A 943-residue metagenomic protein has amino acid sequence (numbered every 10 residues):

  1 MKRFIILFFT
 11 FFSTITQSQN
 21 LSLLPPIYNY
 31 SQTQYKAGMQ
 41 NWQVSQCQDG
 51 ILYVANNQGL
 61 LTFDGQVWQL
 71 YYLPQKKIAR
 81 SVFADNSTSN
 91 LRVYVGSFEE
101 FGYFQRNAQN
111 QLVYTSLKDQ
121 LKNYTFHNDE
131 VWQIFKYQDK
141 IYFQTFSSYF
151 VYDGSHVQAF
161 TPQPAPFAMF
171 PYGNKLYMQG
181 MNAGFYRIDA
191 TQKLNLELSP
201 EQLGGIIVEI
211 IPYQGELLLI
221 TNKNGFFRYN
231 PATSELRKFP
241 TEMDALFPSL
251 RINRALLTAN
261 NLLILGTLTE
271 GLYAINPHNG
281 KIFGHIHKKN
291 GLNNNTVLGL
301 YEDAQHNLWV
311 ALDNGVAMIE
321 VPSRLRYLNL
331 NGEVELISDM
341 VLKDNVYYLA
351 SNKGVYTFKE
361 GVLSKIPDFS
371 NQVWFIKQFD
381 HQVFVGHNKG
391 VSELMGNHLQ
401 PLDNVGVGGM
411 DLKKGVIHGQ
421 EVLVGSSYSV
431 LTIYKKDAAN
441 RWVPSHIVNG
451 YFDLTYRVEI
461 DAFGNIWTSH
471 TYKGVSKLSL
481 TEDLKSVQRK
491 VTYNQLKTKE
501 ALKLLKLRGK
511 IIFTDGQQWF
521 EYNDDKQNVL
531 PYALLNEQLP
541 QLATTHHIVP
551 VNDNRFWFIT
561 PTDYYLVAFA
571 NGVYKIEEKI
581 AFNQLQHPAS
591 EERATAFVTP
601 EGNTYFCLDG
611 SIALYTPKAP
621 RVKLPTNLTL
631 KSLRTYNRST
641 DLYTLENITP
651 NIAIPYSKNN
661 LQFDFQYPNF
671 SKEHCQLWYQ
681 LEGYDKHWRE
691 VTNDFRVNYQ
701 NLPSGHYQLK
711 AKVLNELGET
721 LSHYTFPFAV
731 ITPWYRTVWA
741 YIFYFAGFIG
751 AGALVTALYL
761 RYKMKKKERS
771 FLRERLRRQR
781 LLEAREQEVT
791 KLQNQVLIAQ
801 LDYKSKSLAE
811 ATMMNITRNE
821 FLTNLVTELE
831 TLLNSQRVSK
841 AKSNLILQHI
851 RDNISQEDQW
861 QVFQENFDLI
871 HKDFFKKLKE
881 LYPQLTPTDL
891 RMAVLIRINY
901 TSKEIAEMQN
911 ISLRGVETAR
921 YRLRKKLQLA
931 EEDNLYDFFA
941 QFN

Functional and structural regions predicted by a protein language model:
M1-V730, T737-V738, I742, A746-I749 (+1 more regions): Carboxylate-rich, polar loop motifs that coordinate divalent cations or form catalytic acidic clusters
T14-I15, Y522, K806, E830 (+1 more regions): Hydrophobic alpha-helical membrane context
V82, K193, D483, T626 (+9 more regions): A generic membrane alpha-helix/interface feature
N123-N128, E201-G205, V622, T635-E646 (+4 more regions): Inter-domain helical "communication" segments and dimerization helices that couple sensory or membrane-embedded modules
F247, L292, T649, V697 (+7 more regions): A structural signal for alpha-helical segments
R326-N329, A740, G750-T823: Cytosolic signal-transmission helices at domain junctions
Q666-I731, T823, L829-R837, N844-N943: Cytosolic nucleotide-binding catalytic cores of signal-transduction proteins
